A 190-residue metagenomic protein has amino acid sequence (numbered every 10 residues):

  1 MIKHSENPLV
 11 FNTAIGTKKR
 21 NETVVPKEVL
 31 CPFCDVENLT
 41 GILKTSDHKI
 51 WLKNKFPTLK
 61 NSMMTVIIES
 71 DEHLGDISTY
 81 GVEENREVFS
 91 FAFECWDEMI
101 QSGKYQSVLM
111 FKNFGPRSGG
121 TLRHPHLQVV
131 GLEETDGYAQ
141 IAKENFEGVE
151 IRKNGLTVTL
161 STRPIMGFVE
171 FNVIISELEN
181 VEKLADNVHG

Functional and structural regions predicted by a protein language model:
M1-E83, E87-C95, M99-S118, L122 (+1 more regions): Active-site microenvironments that recognize anionic phosphate/pyrophosphate groups
H126: Conserved, mostly hydrophobic/aromatic
